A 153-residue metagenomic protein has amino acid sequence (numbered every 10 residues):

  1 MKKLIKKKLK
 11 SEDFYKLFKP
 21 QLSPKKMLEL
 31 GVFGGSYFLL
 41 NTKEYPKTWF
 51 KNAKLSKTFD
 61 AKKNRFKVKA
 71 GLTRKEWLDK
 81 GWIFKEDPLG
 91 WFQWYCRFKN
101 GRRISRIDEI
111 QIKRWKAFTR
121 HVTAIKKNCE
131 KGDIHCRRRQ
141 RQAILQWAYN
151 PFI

Functional and structural regions predicted by a protein language model:
M1-E86, G90, R102, R120-A143: Compositionally biased, intrinsically disordered low-complexity regions enriched for acidic
G90-F98, Q142-N150: Short, hydrophobic/amphipathic alpha-helical patches that form generic packing surfaces within helical domains
F98-V122: Short linear, low-complexity motifs centered on an aromatic residue
